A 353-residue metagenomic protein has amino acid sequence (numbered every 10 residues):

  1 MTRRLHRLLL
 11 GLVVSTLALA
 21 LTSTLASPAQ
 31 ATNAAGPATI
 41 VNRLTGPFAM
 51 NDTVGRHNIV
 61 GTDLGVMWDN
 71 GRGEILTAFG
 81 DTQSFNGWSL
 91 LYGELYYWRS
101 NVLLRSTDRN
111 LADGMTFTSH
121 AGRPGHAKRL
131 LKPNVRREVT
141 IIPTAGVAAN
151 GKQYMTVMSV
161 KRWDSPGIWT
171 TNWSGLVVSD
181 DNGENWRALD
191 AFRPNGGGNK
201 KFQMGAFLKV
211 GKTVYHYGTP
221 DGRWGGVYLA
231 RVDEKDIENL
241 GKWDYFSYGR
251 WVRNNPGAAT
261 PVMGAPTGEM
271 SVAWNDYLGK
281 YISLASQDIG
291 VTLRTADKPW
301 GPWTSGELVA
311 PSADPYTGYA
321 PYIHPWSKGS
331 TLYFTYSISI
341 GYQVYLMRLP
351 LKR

Functional and structural regions predicted by a protein language model:
M1-S15: N-terminal export and membrane-targeting signals
L10, L19-P37: C-terminal region of N-terminal signal peptides and the immediate post-cleavage residues of exported proteins
T32-V60, D69-V139, A148-G198, Y215-A265 (+3 more regions): Beta-rich carbohydrate-recognition and catalytic domains
D63, I142, V147, Q203 (+1 more regions): Asp-box/BNR beta-propeller blade signature and adjacent active/binding-site loops in extracellular glycan-interacting
G65, E269-V272, I282, Y322 (+1 more regions): Generic recognition of flexible, low-complexity loop/linker segments
M204-F207, G268-N275, T317-P325: Beta-rich, blade/repeat-based domains predominating in secreted/periplasmic proteins but also intracellular
